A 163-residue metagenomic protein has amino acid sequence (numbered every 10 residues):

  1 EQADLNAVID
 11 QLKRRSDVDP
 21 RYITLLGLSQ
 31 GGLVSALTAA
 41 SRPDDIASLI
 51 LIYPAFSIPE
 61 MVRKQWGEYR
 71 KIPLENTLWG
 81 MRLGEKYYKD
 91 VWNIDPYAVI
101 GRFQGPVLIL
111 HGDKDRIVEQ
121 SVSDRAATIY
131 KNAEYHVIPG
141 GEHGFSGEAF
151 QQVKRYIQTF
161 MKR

Functional and structural regions predicted by a protein language model:
E1-S16: Alpha/beta-hydrolase active-site loop
V18-L28: Alpha/beta-hydrolase fold nucleophile elbow
G27-G31, S35: Gly/Ala-rich beta-loop-alpha elbow adjacent to hydrolase catalytic centers
L37, S41-K86: Hydrolase active-site cap/lid region
R82-V99: Active-site nucleophile elbow and catalytic-triad environment of alpha/beta-hydrolase enzymes
F103, I109-H111, D115: Short beta-strand/loop motif that positions the catalytic acidic residue of the alpha/beta-hydrolase fold
R116-V122: Conserved alpha/beta-hydrolase "acid-adjacent" motif
G141-Q152: Catalytic histidine-centered segment of alpha/beta-hydrolase-like enzymes
